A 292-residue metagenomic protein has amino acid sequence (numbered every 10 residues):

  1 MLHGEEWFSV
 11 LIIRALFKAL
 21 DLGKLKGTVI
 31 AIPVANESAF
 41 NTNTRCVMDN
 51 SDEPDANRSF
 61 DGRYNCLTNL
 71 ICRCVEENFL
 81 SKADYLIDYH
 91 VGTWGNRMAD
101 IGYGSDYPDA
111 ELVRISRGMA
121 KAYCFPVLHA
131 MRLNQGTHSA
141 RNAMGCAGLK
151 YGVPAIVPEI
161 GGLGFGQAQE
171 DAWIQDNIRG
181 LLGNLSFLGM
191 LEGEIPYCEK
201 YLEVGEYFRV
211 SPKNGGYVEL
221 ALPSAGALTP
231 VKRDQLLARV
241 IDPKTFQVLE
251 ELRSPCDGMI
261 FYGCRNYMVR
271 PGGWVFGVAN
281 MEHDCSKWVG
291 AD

Functional and structural regions predicted by a protein language model:
L2-D292: Structured catalytic-domain cores with a bias toward divalent-metal coordination
